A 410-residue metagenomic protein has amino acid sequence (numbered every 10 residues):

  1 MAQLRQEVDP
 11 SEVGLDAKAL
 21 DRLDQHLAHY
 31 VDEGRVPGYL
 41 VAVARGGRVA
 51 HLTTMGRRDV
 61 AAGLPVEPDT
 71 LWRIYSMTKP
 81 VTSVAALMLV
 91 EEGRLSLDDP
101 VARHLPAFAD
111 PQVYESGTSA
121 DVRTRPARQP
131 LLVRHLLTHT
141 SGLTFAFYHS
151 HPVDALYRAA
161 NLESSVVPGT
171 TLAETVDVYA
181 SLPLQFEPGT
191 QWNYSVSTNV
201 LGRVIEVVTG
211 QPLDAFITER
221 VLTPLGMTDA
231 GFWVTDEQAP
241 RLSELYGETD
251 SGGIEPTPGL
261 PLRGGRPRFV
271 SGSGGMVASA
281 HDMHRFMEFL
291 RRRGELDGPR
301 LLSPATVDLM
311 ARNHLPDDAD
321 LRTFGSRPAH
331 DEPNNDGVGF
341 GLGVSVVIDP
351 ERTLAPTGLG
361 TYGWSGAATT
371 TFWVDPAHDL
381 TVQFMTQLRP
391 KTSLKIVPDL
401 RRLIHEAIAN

Functional and structural regions predicted by a protein language model:
A2-Q3, D110-P356: Short, surface-exposed loop or secondary-structure junction motifs that flank catalytic or metal-binding residues
L4, V8-I74, R94, D110-T118 (+4 more regions): Short, conserved catalytic-motif segment at the N-terminal edge
D16, K79, S279: Short, conserved phosphate/pyrophosphate- and ester-handling motifs at nucleotide-, phospho-/glycolipid
D21-L27, G47, R73-V101, T198-E206 (+2 more regions): Active-site SXXK
A50, F372-W373, D379-L388: Short, well-ordered beta-strand elements
G56-R58, P261, L388: A generic structural motif
A102-A109: Acidic helix-start/capping segments at beta-turn-to-alpha-helix junctions
G363, A368-A377: Short, surface-exposed beta-strand/loop micro-motifs that present aromatic residues
